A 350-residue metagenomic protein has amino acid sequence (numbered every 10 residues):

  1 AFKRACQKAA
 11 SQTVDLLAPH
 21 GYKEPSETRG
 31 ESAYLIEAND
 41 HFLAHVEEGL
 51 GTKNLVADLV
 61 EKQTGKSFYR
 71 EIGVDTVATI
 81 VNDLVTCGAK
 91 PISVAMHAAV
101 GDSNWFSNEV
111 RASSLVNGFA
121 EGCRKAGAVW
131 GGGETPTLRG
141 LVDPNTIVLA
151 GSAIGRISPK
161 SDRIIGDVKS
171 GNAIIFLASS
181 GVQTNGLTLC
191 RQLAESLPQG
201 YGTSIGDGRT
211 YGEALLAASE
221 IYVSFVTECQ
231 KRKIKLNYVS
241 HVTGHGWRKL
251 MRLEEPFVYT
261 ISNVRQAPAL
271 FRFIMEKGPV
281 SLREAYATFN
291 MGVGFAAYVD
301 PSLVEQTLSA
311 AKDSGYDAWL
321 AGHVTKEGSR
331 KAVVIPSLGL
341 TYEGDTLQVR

Functional and structural regions predicted by a protein language model:
A5-C6, L189: Alpha-helical scaffold elements adjacent to nucleotide-binding pockets in ATP/GTP-utilizing enzyme cores
C6-S180, T341: Glycine-rich phosphate/pyrophosphate-binding loop regions near the starts of catalytic domains
H41-L43, G49-G51, Q199-Y201, V264-M275: Acidic-glycine-rich active-site phosphate/pyrophosphate-binding loop
K53-Q63, G202-T210, E255-V258: Gly-rich Lys/Arg/Thr-decorated short loops/hinges at beta-loop-alpha junctions or inter-strand turns that position
K66-V74, Y211-E220: Active-site pocket-shaping loop/turn-to-helix segments
N108-A126, V142-I147, G208-A214, E220-R350: Glycine-/charge-enriched secondary-structure boundary and capping motifs
K160-Y211: Short, acidic (Asp/Glu-rich) active-site segment that either coordinates a divalent metal cofactor
